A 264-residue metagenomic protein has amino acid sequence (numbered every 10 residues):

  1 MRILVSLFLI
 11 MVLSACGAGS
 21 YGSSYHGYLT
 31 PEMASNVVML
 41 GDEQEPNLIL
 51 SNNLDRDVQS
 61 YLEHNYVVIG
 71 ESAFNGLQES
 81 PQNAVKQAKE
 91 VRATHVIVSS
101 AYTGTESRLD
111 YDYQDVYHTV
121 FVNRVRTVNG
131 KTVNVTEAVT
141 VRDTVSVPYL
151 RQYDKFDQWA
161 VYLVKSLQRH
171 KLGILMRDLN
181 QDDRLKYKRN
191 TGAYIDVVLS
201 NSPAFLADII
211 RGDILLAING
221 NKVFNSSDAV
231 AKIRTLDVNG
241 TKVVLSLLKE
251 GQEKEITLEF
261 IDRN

Functional and structural regions predicted by a protein language model:
M1-V5: Positively charged n-region of N-terminal signal peptides that target proteins for export
I10-S35: Bacterial Sec signal peptide processing site at the extreme N-terminus
N36-Q78: Post-signal-peptide N-terminal segment of Sec-exported extracytoplasmic proteins
A84-G104: A short, hydrophobic beta-strand-centered structural micro-motif
V96-S100, A204-S227: Conserved PDZ fold ligand-binding element
G104-D154: Mixed-charge, low-complexity intrinsically disordered segments
V147-R151, Q158-K171, L175, L216 (+1 more regions): PDZ-domain C-terminal substructure recognizer with occasional recognition of PDZ-binding tails
Q168-I214: PDZ/PDZ-like groove recognition
